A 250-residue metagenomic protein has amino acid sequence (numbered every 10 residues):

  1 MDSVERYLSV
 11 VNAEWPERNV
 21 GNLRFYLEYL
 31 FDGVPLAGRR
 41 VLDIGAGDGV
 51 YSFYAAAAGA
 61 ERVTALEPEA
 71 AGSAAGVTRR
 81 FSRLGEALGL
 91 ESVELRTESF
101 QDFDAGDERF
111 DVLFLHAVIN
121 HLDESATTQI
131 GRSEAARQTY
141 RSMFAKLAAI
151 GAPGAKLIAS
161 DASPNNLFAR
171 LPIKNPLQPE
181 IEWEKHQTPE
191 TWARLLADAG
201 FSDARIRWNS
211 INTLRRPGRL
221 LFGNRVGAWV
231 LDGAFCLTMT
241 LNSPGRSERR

Functional and structural regions predicted by a protein language model:
Y7-R24: Class I SAM-dependent methyltransferase Rossmann-like catalytic core, especially the SAM/SAH-binding loop
V20-G38: Conserved alpha-helix/loop element of class I SAM-dependent methyltransferases that forms part of the SAM/SAH-binding
R39-G47: Conserved class I S-adenosyl-L-methionine
V50, Y54-E94, S99-D102: Class I SAM-dependent methyltransferase SAM/SAH-binding core
F114: A conserved beta-strand element that flanks and buttresses the S-adenosyl-L-methionine
G131-P153: A short glycine-rich, Lys/Arg-flanked "PGG" loop and its adjoining helix->strand segment in the class I
G154-D161: Conserved beta-strand signature within the Rossmann-like core of class I S-adenosyl-L-methionine
N175-T191: Acceptor-substrate binding/catalytic loop of class I
